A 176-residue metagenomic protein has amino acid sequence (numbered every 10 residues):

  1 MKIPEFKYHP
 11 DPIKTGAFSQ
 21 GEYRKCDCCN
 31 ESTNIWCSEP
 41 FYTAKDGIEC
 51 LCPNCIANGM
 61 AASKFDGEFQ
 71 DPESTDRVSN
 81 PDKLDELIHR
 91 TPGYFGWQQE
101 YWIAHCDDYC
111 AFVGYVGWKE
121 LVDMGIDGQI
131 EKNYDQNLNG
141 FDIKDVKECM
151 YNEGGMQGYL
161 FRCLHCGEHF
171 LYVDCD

Functional and structural regions predicted by a protein language model:
M1-D176: Preference for intrinsically disordered or flexible, low-complexity segments and adjacent hinge/connector residues
